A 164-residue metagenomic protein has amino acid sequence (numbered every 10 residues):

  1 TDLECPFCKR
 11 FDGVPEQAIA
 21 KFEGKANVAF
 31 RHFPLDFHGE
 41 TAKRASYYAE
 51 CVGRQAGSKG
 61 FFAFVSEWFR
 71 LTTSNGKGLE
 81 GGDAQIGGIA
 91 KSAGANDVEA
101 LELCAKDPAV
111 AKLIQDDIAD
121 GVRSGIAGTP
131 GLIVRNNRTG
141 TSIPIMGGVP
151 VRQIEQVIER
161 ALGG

Functional and structural regions predicted by a protein language model:
T1, G13-Q17, G87-G164: C-terminal cap of thioredoxin/glutaredoxin-like
T1-K91, S124-A127, R160: Structural alpha/beta surface segment adjacent to cysteine/selenocysteine redox centers across thiol/disulfide enzymes
